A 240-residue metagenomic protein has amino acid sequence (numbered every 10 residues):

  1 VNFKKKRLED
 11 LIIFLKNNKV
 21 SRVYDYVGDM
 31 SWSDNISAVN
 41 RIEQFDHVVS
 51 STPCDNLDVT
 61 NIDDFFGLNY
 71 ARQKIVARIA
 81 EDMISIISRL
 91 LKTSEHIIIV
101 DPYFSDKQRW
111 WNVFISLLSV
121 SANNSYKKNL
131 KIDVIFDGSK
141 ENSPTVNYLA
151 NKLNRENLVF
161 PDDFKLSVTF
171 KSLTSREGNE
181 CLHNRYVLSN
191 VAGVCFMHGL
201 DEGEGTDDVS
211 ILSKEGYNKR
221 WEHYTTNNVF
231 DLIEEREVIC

Functional and structural regions predicted by a protein language model:
V1-S88, W111, I115-C240: PLD/PLD-like phosphodiesterase catalytic module centered on the HKD motif
L90-S94: Secondary-structure "cap/kink" motif recognition
E95-D101, V134: Short hydrophobic beta-strand segments
D101-P102, V191: Low-complexity, intrinsically disordered or weakly predicted helical/coil tracts enriched in serine/threonine
Y103-Q108: Short, glycine-rich nucleotide/cofactor-binding loops
